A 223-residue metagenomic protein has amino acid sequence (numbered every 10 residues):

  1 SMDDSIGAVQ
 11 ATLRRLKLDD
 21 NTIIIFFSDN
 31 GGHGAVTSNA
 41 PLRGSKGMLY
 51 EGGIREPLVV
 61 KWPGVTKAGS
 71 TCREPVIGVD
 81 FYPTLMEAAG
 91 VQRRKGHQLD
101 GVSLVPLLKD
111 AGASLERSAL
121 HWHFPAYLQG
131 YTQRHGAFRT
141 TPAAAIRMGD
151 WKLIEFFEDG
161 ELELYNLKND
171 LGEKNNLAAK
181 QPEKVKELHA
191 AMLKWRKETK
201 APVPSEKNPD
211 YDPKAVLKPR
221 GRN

Functional and structural regions predicted by a protein language model:
S1-A8, T37, D80, T84 (+5 more regions): Extracytoplasmic/secreted proteins, especially bacterial periplasmic and envelope-associated proteins
I6, L13, I23-S28, L58-V59 (+3 more regions): Beta-strand elements within well-structured catalytic alpha/beta cores of enzymes that handle phosphate/sulfate esters
Q10-L13, K17, G31, P63 (+4 more regions): A generic secondary-structure signal for well-formed alpha-helical elements
A11-V65, I77, A137, R222-N223: Histidine-centered active-site microenvironments of extracellular/periplasmic hydrolases and transferases
L18-I24, L115-R117, G149-W151, K184: Loop/turn elements at helix/coil->beta-strand transitions in domains of secreted/extracellular proteins
D20-N21, R93-G96, P202-E206: Surface-exposed patches in mature extracellular/periplasmic domains of secreted proteins
G31-S38, G44-L49, T66-S70, E74 (+1 more regions): C-terminal cap/loop subdomain of S1 sulfatases and analogous C-terminal strand-loop tails that border
F81, Y127, M148, E158-E161 (+1 more regions): Long, internal low-complexity/basic segments
